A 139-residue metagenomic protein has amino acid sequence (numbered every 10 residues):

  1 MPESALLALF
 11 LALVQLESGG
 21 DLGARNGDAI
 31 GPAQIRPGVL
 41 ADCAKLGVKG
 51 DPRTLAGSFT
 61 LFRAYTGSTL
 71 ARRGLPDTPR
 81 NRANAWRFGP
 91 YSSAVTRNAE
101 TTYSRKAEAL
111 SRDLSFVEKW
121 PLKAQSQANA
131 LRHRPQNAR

Functional and structural regions predicted by a protein language model:
M1-A29, R36-R139: Non-catalytic cell-wall polysaccharide-engagement segments
